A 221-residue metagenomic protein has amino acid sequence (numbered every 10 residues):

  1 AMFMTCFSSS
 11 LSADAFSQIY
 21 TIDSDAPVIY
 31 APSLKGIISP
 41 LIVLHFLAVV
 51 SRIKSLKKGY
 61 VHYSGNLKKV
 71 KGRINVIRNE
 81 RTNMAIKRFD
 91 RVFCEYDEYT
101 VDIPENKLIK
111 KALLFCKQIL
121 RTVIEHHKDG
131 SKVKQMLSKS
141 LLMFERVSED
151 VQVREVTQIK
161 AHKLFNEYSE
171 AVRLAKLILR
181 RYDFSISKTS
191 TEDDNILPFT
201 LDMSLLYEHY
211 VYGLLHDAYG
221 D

Functional and structural regions predicted by a protein language model:
A1-L197: Residue(s) in the substrate-gating loop at a strand-loop-helix junction that position the organic substrate next
D194-D221: Catalytic core segments in nucleotide and nucleic-acid processing enzymes
